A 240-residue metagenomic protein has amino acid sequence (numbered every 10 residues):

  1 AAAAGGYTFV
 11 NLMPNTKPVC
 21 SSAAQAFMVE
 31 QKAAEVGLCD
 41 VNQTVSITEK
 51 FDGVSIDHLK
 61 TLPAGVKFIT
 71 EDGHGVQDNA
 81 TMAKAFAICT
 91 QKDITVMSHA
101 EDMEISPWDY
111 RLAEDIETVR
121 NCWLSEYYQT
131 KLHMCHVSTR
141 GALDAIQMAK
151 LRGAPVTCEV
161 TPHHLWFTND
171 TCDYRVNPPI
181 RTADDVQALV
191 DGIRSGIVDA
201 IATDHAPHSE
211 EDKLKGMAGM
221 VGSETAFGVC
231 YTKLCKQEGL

Functional and structural regions predicted by a protein language model:
A3-E101: Divalent-metal coordination cores built from histidine and acidic residues
A4-G5, R152, S195, K236: Charged, alpha-helical scaffolding/interaction elements associated with membrane systems
Y7, M103, H163, A206-H208: Short connector loops/turns at beta-strand edges and beta->alpha or beta->beta junctions
N15-P18, I105-W108, E210-L214: A short acidic, helix-capping loop that chelates divalent metal ions and anchors anionic groups
Q25-E35, L143-C158, E210-E224: Short, electropositive alpha-helical surface patch
I56-I201: Histidine/acidic residue-rich metal-binding segments in metalloenzymes
L112-Q129, G192-S195, D199-I201, A206-L240: His/Asp/Glu-enriched, well-ordered alpha-helical/loop segment that forms or immediately abuts the divalent-metal
